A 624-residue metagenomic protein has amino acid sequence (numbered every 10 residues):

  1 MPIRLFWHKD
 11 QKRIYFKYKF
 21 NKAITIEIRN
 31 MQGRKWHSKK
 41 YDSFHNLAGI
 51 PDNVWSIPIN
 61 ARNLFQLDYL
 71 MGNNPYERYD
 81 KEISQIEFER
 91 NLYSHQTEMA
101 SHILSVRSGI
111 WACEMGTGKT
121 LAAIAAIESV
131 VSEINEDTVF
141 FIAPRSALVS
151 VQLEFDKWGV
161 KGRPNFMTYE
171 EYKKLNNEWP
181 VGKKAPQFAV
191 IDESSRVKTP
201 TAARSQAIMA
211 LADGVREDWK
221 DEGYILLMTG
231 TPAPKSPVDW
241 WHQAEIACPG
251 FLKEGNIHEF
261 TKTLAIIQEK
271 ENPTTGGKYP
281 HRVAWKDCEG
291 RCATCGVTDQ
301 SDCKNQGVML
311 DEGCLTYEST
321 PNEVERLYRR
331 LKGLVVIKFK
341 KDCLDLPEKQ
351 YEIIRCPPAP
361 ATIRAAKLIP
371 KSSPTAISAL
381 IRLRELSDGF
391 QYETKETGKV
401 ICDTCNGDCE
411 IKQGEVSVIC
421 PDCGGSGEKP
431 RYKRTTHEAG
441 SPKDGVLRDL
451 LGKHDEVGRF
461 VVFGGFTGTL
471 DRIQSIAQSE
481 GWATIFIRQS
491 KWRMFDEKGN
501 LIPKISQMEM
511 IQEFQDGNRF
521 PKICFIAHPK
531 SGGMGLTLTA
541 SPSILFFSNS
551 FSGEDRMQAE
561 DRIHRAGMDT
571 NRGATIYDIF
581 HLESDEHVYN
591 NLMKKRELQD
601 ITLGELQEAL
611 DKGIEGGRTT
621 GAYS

Functional and structural regions predicted by a protein language model:
M1-E89: Accessory DNA-engaging acidic/polar modules
Y76-A112: Conserved pre-motif I regulatory segment
E114-G118, A122-S132, Q306, L344-L536 (+1 more regions): Conserved Helicase C-terminal RecA-like lobe
T120, K174-E178, K198, P232-P237 (+3 more regions): SF2 helicase motor core recognition
T120-A125, N135-F155, P234-D239, G465-T467: Conserved Walker A/P-loop ATP-binding site and its immediately adjacent core in helicase/helicase-like ATPase domains
T138, F188, S205-V336, K340 (+1 more regions): Conserved P-loop NTPase motor "coupling/switch" region that bridges the ATPase
S146-P164, A247-F251: Conserved helix-turn-beta segment of the N-terminal RecA-like "Helicase ATP-binding" lobe in SF1/SF2 helicases
F551-E560, H564-S624: A conserved SF2-helicase RecA2
